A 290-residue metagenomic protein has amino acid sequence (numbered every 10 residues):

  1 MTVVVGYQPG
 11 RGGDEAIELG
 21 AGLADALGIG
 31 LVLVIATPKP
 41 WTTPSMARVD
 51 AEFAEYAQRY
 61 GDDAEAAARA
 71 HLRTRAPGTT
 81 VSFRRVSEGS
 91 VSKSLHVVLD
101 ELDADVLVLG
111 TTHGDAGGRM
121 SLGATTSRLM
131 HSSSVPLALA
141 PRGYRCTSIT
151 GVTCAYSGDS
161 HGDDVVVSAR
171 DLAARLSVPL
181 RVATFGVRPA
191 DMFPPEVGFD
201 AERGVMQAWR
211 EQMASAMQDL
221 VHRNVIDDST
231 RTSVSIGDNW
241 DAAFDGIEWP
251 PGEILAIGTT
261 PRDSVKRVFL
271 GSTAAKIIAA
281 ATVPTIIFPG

Functional and structural regions predicted by a protein language model:
M1-A51, T150-R203, H222-V225, S229-S233 (+3 more regions): Small/aliphatic-rich secondary-structure junction motif
G12, A51-E55, A70-L107, H222-L255 (+1 more regions): Structural beta-alpha unit
D25, D100-E101, H131, A174 (+2 more regions): Solvent-exposed polar/charged
A51-A64, A201-M213: A short acidic, glycine-rich active-site loop that binds or catalyzes chemistry on phosphate/adenosine moieties
V106-R128, I254-A280: Glycine-rich, Arg-bearing micro-motifs that act as flexible, cationic patches
V108-T111, P136-R142, T285-P289: Short beta-strand elements of ligand-binding domains
A124-G143: Short, structured interface segments
